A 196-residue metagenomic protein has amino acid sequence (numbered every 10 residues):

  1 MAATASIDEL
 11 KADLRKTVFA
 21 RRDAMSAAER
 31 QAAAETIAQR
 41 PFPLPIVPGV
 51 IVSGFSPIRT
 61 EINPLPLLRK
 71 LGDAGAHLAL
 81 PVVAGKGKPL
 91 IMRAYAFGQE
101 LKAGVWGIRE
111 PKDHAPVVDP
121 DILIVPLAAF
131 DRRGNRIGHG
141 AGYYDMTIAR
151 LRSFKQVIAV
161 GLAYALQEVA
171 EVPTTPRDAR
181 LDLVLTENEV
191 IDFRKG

Functional and structural regions predicted by a protein language model:
A2-V118: N-terminal active-site beta-alpha-beta segment that forms phosphate/nucleotide-binding and substrate-recognition loops
K88-G196: Conserved phosphate- and dinucleotide-binding cores of soluble alpha/beta proteins, encompassing both enzyme active
